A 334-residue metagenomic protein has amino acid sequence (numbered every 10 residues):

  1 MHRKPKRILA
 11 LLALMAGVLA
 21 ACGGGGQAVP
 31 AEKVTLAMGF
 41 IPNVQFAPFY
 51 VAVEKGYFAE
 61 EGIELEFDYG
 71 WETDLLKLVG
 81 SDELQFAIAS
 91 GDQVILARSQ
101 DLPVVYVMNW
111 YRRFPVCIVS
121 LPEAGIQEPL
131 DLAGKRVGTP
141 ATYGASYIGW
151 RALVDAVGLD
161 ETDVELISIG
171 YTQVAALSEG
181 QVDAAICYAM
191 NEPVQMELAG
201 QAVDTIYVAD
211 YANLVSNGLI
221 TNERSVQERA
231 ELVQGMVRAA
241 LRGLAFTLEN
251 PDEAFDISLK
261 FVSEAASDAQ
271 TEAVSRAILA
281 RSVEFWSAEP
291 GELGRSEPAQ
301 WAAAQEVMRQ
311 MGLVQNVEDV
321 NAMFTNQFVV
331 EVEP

Functional and structural regions predicted by a protein language model:
M1-K33, E331-P334: Short, low-complexity disordered leader/linker segments with a strong preference for bacterial N-terminal type II
G24, E61, T142-E165, A239-V274 (+1 more regions): Ligand-binding clefts/hinges and TM-proximal coupling segments of bilobed small-molecule sensing domains
V29-I169, V174-E179, D183-M190, T205-Y207 (+1 more regions): Short, glycine-/small- and polar/acidic-enriched structural segments that line small-molecule recognition paths
W110-S120, E197-R229, V233, V237 (+2 more regions): Periplasmic-binding protein-like
V194: Phosphate/pyrophosphate-binding betaalpha-module
E228-M311: Secondary-structure end/capping motifs
W301-P334: Conserved C-terminal helix/tail region of periplasmic/extracytoplasmic solute-binding proteins
